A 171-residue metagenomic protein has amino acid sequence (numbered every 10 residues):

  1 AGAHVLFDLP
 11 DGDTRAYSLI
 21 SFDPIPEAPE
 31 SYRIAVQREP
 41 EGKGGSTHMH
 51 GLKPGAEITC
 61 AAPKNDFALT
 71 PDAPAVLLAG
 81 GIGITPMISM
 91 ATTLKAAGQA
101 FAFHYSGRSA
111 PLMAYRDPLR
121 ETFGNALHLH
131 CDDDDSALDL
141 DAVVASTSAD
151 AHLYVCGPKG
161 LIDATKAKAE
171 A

Functional and structural regions predicted by a protein language model:
A1-A56, T70, G107-S109: Ferredoxin-reductase
E41-A171: FNR/FR-type flavoprotein reductase catalytic core
